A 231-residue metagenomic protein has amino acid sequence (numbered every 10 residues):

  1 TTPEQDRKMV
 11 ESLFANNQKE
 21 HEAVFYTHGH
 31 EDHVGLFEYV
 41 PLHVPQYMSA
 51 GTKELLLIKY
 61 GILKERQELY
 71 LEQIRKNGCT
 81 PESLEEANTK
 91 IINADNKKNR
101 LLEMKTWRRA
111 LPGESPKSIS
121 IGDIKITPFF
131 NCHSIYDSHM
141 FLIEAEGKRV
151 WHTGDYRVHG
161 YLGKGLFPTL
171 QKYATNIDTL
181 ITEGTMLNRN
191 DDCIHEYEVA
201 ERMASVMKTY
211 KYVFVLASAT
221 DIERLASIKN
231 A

Functional and structural regions predicted by a protein language model:
T1-F25, D32-S227: His/Asp/Glu-rich metal-coordinating catalytic cores of metallo-dependent phosphodiesterases/hydrolases acting on
K229-A231: Long, internal scaffold/assembly segments composed of regular secondary structure
